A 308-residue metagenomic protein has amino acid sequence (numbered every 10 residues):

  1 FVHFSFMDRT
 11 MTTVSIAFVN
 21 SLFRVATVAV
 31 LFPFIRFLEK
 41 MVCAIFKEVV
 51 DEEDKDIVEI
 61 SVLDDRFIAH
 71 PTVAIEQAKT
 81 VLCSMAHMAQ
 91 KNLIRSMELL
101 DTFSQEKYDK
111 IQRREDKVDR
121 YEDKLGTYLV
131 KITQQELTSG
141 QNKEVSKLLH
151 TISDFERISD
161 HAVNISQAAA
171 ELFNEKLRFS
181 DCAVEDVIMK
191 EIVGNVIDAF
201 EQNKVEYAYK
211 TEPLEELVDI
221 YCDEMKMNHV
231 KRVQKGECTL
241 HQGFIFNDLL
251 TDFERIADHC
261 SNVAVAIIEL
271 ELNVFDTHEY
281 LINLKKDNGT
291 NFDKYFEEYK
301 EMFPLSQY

Functional and structural regions predicted by a protein language model:
V2-V19, F23-Y308: Cytosolic, long alpha-helical scaffolding segments
